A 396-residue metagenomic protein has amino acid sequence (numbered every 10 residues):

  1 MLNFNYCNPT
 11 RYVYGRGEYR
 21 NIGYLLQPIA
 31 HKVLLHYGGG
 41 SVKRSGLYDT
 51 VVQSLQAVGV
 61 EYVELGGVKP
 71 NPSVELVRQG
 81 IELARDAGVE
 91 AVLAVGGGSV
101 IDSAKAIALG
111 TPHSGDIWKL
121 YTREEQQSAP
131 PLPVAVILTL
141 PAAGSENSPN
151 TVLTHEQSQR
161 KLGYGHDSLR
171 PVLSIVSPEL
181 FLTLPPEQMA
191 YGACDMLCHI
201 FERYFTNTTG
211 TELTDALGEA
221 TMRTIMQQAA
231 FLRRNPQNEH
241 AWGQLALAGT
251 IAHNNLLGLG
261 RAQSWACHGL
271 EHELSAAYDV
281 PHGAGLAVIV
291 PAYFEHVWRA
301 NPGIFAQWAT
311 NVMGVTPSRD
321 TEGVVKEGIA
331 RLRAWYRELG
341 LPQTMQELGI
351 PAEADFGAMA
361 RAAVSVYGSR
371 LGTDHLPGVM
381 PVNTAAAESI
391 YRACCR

Functional and structural regions predicted by a protein language model:
M1-A91, M345-Q346: ATP/NTP phosphate-donor binding region
Y19-I22, R44-L47, V74-V77, S99-A104 (+3 more regions): Short glycine/serine/threonine-rich phosphate/pyrophosphate-binding segments that cradle anionic phosphate groups
R20, P112-G210, Q307: A glycine/threonine-rich phosphate-anchoring loop and its flanking beta-alpha core in nucleotide/phosphate-binding
V51, I81, V100-S114, N147-S148: Short Gly/Thr/Asp-enriched flexible loops that form oxyanion-binding sites at enzyme active sites
V89-I107, T139-S145, A277-V280: Glycine/serine-rich anion-binding loops at beta->alpha junctions that coordinate negatively charged ligand groups
R203, N207-A334: Active-site segments that bind and position negatively charged phosphate/pyrophosphate groups
F305, V312-R396: C-terminal charged capping/lid subdomain of soluble metabolic enzymes
